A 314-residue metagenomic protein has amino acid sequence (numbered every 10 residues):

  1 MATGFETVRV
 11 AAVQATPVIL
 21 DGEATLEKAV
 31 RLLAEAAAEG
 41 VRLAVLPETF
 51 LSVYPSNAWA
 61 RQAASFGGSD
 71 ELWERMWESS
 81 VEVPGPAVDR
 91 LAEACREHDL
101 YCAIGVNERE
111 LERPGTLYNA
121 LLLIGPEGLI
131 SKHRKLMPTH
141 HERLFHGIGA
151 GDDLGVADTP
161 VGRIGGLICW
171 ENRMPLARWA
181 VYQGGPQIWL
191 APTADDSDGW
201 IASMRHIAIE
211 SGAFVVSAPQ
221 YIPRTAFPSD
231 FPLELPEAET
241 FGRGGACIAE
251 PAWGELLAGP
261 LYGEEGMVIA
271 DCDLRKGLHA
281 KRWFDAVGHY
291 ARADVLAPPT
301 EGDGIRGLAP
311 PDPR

Functional and structural regions predicted by a protein language model:
M1-L43: N-terminal glycine-/serine-/threonine-rich phosphate-binding loop
R9, A103, A120, D153 (+1 more regions): Conserved beta-strand and immediately adjacent loop positions that scaffold enzyme active sites
G22, A34-P126, D195-S197, I201-S211: Cys-nucleophile CN-hydrolase/nitrilase-fold catalytic domain and related Cys-dependent amidase chemistry that acts on
R42, Q187-I188, F214: Short acidic/polar active-site loop segments enriched in Thr and Asp
V83, V88-D89, E93, E108-Q187 (+4 more regions): Active-site catalytic loop in hydrolytic enzyme cores
Q220-R314: C-terminal beta-strand edge segments of enzyme domains
